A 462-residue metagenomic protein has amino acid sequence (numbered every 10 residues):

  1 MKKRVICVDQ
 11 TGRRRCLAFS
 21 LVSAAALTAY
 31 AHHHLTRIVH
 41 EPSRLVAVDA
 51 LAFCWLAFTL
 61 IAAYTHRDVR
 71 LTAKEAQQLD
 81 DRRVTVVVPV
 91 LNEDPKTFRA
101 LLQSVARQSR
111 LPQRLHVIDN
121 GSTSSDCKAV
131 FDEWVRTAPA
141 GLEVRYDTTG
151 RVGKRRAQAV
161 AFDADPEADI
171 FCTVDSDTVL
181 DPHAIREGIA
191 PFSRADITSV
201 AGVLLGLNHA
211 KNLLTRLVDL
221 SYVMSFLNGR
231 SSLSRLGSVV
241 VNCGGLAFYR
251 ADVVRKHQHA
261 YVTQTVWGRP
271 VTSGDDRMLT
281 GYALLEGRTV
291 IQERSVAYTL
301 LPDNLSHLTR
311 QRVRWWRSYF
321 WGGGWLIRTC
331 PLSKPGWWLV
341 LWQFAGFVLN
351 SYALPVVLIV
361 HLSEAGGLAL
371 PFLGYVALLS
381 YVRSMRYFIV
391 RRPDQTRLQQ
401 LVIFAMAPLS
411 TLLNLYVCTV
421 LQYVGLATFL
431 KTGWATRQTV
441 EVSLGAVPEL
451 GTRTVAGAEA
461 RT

Functional and structural regions predicted by a protein language model:
M1-D9, L326-R328, L358: Membrane-helix boundary/interface segments in integral membrane proteins
M1-K3, L444-T462: Short, intrinsically disordered terminal tails adjacent to the first/last structured region
K2-Q103: N-proximal low-complexity "stem/linker" segments adjacent to membrane-targeting elements
I6-L17, S333-G346: Loop-to-transmembrane boundary segments
A29-F53, A57-V69, A76-Q78, W342-K431: Membrane-embedded multi-pass helical conduit in multi-pass membrane proteins, especially envelope-biosynthetic
A76-S333, A460-R461: Non-transmembrane catalytic domains and loops of membrane-associated enzymes and transporters that build or traffic
L305, T309, K334-W338, A405 (+1 more regions): Alpha-helical membrane-protein architecture signal
F429-L444: Terminal cytosolic tails of multi-pass membrane transporters, especially the segment immediately following the final
